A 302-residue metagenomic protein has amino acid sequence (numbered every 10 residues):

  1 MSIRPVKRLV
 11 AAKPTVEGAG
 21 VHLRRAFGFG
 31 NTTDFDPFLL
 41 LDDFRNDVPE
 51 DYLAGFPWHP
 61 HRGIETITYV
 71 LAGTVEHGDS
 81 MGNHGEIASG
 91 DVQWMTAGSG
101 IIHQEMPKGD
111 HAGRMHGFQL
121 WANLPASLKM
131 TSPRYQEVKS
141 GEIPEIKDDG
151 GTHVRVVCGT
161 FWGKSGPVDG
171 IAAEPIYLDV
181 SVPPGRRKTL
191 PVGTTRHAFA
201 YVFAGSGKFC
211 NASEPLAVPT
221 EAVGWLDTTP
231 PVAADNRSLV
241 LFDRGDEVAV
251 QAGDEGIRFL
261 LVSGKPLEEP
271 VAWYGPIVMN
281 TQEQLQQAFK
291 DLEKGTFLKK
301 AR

Functional and structural regions predicted by a protein language model:
M1-R302: Jelly-roll (double-stranded beta-helix
